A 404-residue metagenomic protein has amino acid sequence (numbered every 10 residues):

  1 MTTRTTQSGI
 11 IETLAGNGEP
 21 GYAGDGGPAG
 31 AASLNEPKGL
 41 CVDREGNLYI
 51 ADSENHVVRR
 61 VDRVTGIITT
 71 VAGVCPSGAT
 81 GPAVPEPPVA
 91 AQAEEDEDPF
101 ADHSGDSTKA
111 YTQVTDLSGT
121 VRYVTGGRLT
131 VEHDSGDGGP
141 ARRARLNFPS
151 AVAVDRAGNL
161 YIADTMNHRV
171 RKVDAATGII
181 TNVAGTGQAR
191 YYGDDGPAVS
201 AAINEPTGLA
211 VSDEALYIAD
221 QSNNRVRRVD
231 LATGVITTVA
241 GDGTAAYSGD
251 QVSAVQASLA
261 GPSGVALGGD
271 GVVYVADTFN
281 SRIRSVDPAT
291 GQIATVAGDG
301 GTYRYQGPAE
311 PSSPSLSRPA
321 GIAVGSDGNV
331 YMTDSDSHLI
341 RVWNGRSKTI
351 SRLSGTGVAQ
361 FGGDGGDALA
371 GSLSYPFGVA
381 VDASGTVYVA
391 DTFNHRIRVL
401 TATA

Functional and structural regions predicted by a protein language model:
T3-E36, G66-A91, H103-F148, G178-E205 (+4 more regions): Gly/Pro-rich loop segments of beta-rich domains
V42-E45, V154-A157, V211-E214, L267-D270 (+2 more regions): Residue-level detector of Asp-centered blade-edge/turn motifs that repeat once per structural unit in beta-propeller
N47-Y49, N159-Y161, L216-I218, V272-Y274 (+2 more regions): Conserved beta-propeller blade signature
S53, T165-M166, Q221-S222, T278 (+3 more regions): Short loop/turn segments immediately following the C-termini of beta-strands
H56-R60, I67, H168-K172, I179 (+6 more regions): A short loop-to-beta-strand structural motif that recurs across blades of beta-propeller domains
G321, T333-S337: Loop/turn-rich, solvent-exposed surfaces of beta-rich toroidal or solenoidal domains
Y375-A404: Blade-level signature of beta-propeller repeat domains, shared across WD40, Kelch, NHL, RCC1 and BNR/Asp-box propellers
